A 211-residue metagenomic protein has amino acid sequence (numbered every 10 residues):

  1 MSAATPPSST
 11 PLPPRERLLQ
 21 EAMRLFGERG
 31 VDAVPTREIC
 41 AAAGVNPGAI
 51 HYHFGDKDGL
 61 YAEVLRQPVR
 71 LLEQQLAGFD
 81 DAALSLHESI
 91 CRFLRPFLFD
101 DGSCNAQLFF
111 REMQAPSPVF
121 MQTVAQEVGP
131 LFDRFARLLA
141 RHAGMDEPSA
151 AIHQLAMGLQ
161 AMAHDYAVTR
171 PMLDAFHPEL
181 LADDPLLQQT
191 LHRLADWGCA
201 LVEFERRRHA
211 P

Functional and structural regions predicted by a protein language model:
M1-P13, R206-P211: N-terminal intrinsically disordered/low-complexity leader segments
P11, R15-M23: Short, leucine-enriched amphipathic alpha-helices that occur as contiguous helical runs
R17, L25-G59, E63: Helix-turn-helix
E63, A77-S103, S149-L159: Hydrophobic alpha-helical connector segments
R66-L72: Short, basic, alpha-helical segments at the C-terminal edge of helix-turn-helix-like DNA-binding modules
L72, L76, D101, N105 (+3 more regions): Short amphipathic alpha-helical interaction/hinge segments
Q74, G78, R95, F99-R134 (+1 more regions): Short secondary-structure transition hinges
M121-A125, R141-A195, H209-P211: Hydrophobic/aromatic-rich alpha-helical bundle segments in the mid-to-C-terminal region
